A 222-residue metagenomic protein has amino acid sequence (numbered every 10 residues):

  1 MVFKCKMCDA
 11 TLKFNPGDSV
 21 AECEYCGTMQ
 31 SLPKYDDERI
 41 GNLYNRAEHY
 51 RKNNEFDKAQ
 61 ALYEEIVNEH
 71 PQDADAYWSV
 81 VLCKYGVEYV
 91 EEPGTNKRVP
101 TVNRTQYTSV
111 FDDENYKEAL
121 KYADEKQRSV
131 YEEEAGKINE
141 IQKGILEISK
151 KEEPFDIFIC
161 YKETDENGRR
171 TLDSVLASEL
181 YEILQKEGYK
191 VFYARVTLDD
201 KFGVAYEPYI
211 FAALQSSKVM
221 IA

Functional and structural regions predicted by a protein language model:
M1, D9-L12, Q30: Cys/His-rich microdomains that often coordinate metals
C5-C8, C23-C26: Short cysteine-rich clusters marking metal-coordination/redox-active sites
G27-D36: Short Cys/His-rich micro-motifs in 6-15 aa windows
D36-E65: Alpha-helical segment of the N-proximal tetratricopeptide repeat
F56, Q72-A74: Residue-level recognition of tetratricopeptide repeat
G86-A135: Short coil/linker segments at helix-helix boundaries
G136-V219: Conserved N-terminal substructure of TIR/SEFIR domains
